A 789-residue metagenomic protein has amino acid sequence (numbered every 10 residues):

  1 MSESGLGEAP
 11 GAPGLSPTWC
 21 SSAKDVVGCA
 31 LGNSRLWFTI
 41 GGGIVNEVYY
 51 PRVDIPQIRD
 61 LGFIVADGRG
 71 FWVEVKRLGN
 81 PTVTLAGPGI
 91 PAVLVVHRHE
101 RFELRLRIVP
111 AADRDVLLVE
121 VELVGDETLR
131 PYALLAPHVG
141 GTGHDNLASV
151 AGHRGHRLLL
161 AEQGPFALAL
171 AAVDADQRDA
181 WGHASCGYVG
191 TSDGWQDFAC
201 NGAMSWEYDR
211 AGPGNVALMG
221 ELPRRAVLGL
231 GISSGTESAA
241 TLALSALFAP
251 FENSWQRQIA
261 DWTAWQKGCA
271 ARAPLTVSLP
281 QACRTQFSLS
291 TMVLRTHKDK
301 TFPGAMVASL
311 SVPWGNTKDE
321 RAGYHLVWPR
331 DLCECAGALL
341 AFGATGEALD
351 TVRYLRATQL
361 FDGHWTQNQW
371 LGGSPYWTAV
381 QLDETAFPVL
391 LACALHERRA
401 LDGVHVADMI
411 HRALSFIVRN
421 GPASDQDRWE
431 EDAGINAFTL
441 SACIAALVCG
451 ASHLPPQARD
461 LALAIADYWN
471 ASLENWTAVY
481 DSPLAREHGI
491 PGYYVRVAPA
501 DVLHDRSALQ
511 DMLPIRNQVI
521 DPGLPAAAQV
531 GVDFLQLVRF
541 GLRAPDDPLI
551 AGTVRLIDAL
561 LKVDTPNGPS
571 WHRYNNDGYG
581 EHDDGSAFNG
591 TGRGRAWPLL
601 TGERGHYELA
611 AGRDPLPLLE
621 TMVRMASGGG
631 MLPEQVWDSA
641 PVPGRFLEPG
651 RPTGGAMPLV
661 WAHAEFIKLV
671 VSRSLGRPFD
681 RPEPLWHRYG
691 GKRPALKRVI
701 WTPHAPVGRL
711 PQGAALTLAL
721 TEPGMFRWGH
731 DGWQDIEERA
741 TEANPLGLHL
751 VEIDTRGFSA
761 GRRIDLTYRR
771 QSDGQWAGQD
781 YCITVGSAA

Functional and structural regions predicted by a protein language model:
M1-T285, G323, A341-F342, Y689-G691: Terminal accessory carbohydrate-recognition/targeting modules of carbohydrate-active enzymes
S2-A9, G14-W19, A423, Y468-L484 (+3 more regions): Non-catalytic carbohydrate-binding regions of carbohydrate-active enzymes
L31, I40, D261-G268, L275-P280 (+9 more regions): Solvent-exposed loop and edge beta-strand segments that line ligand/cofactor-binding and catalytic clefts
V124, A270-Q281, M292-T296, L332-T345 (+6 more regions): Well-ordered alpha-helical scaffold segments within catalytic/enzyme domains
V124-G125, G143-S149, R154, L158 (+7 more regions): Aromatic-rich carbohydrate-recognition surfaces in CAZymes
G143, L160-Q163, L168-D193, V277 (+5 more regions): Extended ligand-binding clefts on enzyme/binding-domain cores
V277-A305, Q359-H364, Y376-A379, D383-T439 (+1 more regions): Active-site acid/base region of carbohydrate-active enzymes
R681-A789: Glycan-association/targeting regions that enable binding to alpha-glucans and other polysaccharides
